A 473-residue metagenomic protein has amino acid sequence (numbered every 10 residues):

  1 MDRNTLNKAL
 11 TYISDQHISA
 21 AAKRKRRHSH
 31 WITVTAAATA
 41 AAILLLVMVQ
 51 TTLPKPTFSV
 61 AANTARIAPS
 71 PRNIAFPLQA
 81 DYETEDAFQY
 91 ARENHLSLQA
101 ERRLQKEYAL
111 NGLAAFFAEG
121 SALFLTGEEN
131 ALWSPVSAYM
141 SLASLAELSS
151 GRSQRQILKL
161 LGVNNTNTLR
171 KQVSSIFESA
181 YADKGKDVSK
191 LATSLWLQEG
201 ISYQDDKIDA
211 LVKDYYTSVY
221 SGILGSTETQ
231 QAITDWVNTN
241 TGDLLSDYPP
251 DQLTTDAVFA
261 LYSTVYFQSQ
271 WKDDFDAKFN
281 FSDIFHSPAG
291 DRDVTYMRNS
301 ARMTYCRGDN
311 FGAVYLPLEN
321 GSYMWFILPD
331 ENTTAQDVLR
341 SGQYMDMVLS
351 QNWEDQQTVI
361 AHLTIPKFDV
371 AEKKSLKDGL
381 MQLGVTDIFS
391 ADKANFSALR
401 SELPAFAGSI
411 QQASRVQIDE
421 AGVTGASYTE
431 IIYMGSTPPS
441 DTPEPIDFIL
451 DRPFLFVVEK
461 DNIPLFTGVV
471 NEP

Functional and structural regions predicted by a protein language model:
M1-N4, Q16-R66: Membrane-interface helical sensory segment of bacterial ECF anti-sigma factor regulators
S14-I18, L145-S150, E199-Y203, S269: Short alpha-helix boundary/capping elements
P56-I157, Y296, T437, T442-P443 (+1 more regions): Flexible propeptides and autoinhibitory/regulatory segments associated with cysteine proteases
V60-A80, D86, E128, P135-A138 (+2 more regions): Non-catalytic, conformational "gating/processing" segments within enzyme and secreted inhibitor domains
Q156-L161, F279: Short, surface-exposed beta-strand/strand-loop-strand elements in extracellular ectodomains
D251-Q252, P443-L450: Exposed beta-sheet edge/beta-hairpin loop segments within beta-rich domains
T333-T334, P464: Short beta-strands and strand-coil junctions in structured, solvent-facing domains, enriched
F448, R452-P473: C-terminal or internal capping secondary-structure element at the end of a domain, subdomain, or sheet
